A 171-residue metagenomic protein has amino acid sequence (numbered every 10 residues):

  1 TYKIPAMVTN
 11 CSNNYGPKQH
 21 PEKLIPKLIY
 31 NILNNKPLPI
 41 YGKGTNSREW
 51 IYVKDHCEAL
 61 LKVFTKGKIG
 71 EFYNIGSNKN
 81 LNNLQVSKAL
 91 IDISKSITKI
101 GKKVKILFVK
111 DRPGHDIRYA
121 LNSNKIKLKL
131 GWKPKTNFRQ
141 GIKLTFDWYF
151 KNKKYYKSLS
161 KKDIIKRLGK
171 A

Functional and structural regions predicted by a protein language model:
T1-P17: Conserved beta-loop-beta element that borders a ligand/cofactor-binding pocket
T1-P5, E22, G67: Short coil/turn segments at alpha/beta junctions that flank glycine-rich nucleotide-binding fingerprints
M7-V8, P26-A171: C-terminal substrate-binding subdomain of Rossmann-fold SDR/epimerase-dehydratase oxidoreductases
P17-Q19, K23: Short beta-loop-alpha junction of Rossmann-like oxidoreductase domains
